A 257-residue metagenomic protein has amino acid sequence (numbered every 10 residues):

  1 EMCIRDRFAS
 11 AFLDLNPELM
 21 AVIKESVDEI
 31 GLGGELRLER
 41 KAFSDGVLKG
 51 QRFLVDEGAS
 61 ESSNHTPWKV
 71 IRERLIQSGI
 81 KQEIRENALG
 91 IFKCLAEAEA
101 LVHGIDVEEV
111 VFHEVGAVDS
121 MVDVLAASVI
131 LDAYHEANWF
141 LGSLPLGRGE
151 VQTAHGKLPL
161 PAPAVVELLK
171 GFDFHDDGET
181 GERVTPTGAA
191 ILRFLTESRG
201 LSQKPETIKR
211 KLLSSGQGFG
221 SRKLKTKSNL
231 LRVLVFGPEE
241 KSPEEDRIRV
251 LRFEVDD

Functional and structural regions predicted by a protein language model:
M2-I4: Short, small-residue-biased leader/transition segments that mark boundaries at the very start of proteins
R7-L19, A126-Y134: Alpha-helical support elements that line or immediately flank enzyme active sites and cofactor-binding pockets
F12-L13, K41-A42, V111-V118: Conserved short loop/turn motifs at secondary-structure junctions
D14-H103, A162-V165, K170-F174, E179-A189 (+1 more regions): Glycine-rich nucleotide/cofactor/substrate-binding loop typically near the N-terminus or early in the first domain
F53, D119, L192: Divalent metal-coordination and catalytic microenvironments
E109-G116, G188, R249: Long, contiguous binding/interaction regions
D123: Active-site pocket-lining segments that scaffold enzyme catalytic pockets across diverse folds
E136-V255: Mobile "lid/hinge" segments at catalytic clefts and subdomain interfaces of large enzymes
